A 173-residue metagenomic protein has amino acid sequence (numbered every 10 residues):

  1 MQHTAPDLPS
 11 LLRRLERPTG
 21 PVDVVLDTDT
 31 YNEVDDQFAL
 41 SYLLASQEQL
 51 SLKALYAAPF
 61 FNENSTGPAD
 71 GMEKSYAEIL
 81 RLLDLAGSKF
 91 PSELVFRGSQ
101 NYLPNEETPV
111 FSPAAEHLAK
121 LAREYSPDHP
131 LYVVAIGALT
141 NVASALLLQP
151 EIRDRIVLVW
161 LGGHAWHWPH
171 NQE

Functional and structural regions predicted by a protein language model:
Q2-T66, D70-E73, Y102-E173: Active-site histidine-anchored catalytic micro-motif
A77-F96: A glycine-rich helix N-cap at a beta->alpha junction
